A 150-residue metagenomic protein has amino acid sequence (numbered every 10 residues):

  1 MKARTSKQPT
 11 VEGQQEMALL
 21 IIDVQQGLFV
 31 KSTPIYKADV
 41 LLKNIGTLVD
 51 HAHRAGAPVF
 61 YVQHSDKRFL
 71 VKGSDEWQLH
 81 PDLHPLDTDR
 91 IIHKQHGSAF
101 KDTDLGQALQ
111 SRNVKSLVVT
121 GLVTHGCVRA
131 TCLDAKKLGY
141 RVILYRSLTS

Functional and structural regions predicted by a protein language model:
M1-R90, G106: Active-site acidic carboxylates
R54-A57, N113, G139: Glycine-centered short loops/turns at secondary-structure junctions
K67-V71, S98-F100, S150: Short, small-residue-enriched loops and turns at beta-alpha junctions that line or gate enzyme active sites
P85-H125: Internal catalytic-core helix/loop-beta-alpha segment that presents or stabilizes conserved functional determinants
V118-G121, Y140-S150: A short glycine-rich beta-strand->turn/loop micro-motif centered on a GG-aromatic cluster
V128-L138: Short Gly/Thr/Asp-enriched flexible loops that form oxyanion-binding sites at enzyme active sites
